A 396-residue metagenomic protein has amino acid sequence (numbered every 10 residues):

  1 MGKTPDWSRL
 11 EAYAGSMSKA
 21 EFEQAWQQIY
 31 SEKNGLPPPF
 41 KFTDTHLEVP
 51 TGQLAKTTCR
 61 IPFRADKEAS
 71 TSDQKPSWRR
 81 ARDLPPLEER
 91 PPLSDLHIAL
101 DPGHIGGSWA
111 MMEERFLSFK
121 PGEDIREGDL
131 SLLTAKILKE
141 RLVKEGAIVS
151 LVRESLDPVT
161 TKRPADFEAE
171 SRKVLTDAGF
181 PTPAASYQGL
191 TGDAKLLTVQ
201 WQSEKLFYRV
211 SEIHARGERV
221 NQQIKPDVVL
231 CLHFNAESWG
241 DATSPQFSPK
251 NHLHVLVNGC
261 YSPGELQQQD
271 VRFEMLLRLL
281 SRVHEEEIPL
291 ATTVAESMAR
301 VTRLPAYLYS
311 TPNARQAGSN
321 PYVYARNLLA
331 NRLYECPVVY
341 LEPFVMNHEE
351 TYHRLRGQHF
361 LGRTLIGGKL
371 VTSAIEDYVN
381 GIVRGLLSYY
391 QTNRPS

Functional and structural regions predicted by a protein language model:
G2-G103, W109, P164, K173: Non-catalytic propeptide/linker segments at domain boundaries
G15, P91, D124-A135, L206-H214 (+4 more regions): Solvent-exposed, acidic/flexible segments
L84-R219, S238, S248-H252, G259 (+1 more regions): Active-site histidine-acidic residue metal-binding/catalytic motifs, centered on HxH/HExxH-like signatures
H97-D101, V149-R153, D227-L232, H254-V257 (+3 more regions): Structural recognition of the beta-strand scaffold that forms the well-ordered cores of secreted hydrolase catalytic
K136-A147, N221-K225, F234, A295-L304 (+2 more regions): Sec-exported extracytoplasmic/periplasmic mature domains
E145-L156, F207, V229-H233, T302-Q316 (+1 more regions): Surface-exposed patches in mature extracellular/periplasmic domains of secreted proteins
I213-P226, S244-S248, L328-L333, V338: Mature extracellular/periplasmic domains of secretome proteins
S238-W239, L256-P263, Q268-E285, P289-A291 (+1 more regions): Active-site-adjacent mobile loop/cap segments within catalytic or ligand-binding domains
